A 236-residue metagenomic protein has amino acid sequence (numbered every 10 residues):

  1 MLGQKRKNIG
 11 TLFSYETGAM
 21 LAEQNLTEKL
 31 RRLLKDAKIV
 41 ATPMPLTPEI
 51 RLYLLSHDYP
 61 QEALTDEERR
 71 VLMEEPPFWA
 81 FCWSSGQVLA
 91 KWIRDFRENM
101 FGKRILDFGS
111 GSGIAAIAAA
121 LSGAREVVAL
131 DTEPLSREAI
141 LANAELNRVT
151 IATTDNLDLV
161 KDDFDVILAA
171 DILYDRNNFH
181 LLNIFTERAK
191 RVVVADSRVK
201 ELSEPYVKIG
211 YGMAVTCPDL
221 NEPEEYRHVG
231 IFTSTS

Functional and structural regions predicted by a protein language model:
L12-P60: N-terminal auxiliary segments of SAM/dcSAM-dependent transferases
P76-I93: Conserved SAM-binding loop and adjacent beta-strand
A90-A152: Conserved SAM/SAH cofactor-binding pocket of Class I
A152-D163: Short acidic low-complexity segments
I167-L168: Hydrophobic beta-strand segment of the Class I
D175-F185: A short, conserved alpha-helix within the catalytic core of class I
K190-K200: Conserved beta-strand signature within the Rossmann-like core of class I S-adenosyl-L-methionine
K200-S236: Active-site capping/gating segments
